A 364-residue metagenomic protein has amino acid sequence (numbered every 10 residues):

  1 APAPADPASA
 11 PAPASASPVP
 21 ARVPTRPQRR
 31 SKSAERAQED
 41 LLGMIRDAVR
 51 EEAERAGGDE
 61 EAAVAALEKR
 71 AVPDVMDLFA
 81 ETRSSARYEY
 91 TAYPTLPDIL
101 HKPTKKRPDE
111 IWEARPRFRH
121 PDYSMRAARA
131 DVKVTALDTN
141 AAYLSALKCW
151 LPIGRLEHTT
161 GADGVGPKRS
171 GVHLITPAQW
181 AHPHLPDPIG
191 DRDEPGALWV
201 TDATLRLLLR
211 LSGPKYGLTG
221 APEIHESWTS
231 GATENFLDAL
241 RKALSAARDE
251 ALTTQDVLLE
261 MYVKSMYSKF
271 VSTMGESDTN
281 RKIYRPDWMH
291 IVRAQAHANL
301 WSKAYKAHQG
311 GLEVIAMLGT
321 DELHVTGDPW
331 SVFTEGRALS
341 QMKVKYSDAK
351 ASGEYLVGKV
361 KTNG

Functional and structural regions predicted by a protein language model:
A1-G364: Conserved acidic
